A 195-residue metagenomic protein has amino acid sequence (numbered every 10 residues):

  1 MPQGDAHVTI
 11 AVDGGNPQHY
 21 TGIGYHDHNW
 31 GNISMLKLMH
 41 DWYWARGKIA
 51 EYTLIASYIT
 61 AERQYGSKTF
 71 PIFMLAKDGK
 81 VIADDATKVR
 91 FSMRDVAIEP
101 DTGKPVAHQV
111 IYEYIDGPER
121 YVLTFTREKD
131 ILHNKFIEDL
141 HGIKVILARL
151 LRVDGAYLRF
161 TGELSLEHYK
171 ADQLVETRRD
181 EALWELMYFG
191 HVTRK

Functional and structural regions predicted by a protein language model:
M1-K195: Structured soluble/peripheral alpha/beta segments that form catalytic or ligand/cofactor-binding pockets
